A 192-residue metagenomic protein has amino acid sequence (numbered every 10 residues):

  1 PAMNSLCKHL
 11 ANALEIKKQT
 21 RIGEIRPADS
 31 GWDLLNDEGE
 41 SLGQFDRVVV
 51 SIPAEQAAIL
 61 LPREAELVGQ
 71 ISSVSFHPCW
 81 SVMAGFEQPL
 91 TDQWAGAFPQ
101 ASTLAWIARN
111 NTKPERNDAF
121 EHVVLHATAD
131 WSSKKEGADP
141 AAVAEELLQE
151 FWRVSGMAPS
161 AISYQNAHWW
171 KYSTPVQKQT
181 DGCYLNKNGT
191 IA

Functional and structural regions predicted by a protein language model:
P1-H9, K17, K134-E146: Short beta-strand to alpha-helix junction loop
P1-K8, G31-D33, V124-S132: Helix-loop-beta segment of a Rossmann-like dinucleotide-binding subdomain
L10, V49-S51, A84, L125 (+1 more regions): Generic structural signal for small/hydrophobic residues in well-ordered secondary structure, especially within
A13-L14, F45-D46, N188: Short, well-ordered alpha-helix to beta-strand connector turns
K18-D33: A conserved short coil-to-beta-strand element within the FAD-binding core of flavoproteins
S41-A95, M157-P159: Central helical "cap/lid" subdomain
S81-E136, A142-G156: Active-site substrate-recognition segment that forms the wall of the catalytic cavity or substrate channel
E145-E146, W152-G189: Flavin (FAD/FMN) cofactor-binding core of flavoprotein oxidoreductases
